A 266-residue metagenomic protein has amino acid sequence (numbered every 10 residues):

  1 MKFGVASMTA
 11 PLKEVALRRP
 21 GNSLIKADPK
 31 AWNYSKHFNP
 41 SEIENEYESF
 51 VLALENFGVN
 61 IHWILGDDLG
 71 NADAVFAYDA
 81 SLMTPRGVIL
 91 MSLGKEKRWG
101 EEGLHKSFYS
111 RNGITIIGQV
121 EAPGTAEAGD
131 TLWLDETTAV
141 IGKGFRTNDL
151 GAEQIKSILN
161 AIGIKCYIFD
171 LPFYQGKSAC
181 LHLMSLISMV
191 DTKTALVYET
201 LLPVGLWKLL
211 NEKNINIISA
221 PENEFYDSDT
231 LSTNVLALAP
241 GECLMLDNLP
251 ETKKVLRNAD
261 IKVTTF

Functional and structural regions predicted by a protein language model:
M1-F266: The feature marks the mature, well-folded catalytic cores of soluble enzymes
